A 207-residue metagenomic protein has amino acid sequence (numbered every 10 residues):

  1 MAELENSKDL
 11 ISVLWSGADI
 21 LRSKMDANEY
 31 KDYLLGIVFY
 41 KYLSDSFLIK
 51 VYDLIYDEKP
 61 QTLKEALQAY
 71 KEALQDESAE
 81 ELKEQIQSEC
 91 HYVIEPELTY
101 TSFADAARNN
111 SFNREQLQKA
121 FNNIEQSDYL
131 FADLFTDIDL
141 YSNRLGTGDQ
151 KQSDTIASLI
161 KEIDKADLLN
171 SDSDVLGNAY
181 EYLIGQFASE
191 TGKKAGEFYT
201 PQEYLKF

Functional and structural regions predicted by a protein language model:
M1-F207: Non-catalytic, mostly N-terminal accessory regions of nucleic-acid modification and defense proteins
